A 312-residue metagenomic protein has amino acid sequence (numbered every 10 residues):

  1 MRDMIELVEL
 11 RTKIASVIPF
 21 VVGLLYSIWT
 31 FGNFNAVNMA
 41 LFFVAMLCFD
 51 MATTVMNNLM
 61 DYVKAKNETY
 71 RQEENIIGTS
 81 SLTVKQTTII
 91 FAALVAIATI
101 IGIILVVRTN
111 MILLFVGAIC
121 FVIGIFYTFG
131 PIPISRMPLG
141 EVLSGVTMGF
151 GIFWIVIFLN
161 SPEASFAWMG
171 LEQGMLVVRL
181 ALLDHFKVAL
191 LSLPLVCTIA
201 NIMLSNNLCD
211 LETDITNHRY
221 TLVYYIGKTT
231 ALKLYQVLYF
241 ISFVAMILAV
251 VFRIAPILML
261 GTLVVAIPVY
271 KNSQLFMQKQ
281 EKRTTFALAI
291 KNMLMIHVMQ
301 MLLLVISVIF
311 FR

Functional and structural regions predicted by a protein language model:
M1-L41, P131: Topogenic membrane-insertion module of multi-pass membrane proteins
I18-V22, V142-I157, Y224, L288-L302: Small-residue-rich segments of transmembrane alpha-helices in multi-pass membrane proteins, especially helix faces
V22, Y26, N33-M56, L114-I125 (+1 more regions): Membrane-embedded alpha-helical segments that form the functional core of polytopic membrane enzymes, especially those
C48-E73, N201-V223: Acidic (Asp/Glu-rich) catalytic motifs at the cytosolic membrane interface
Y70-T109, R219-I254, L294-Q300: Multi-pass membrane catalytic core of lipid/isoprenoid biosynthesis enzymes
S81-M169: Intramembrane alpha-helical segments
G145-N206, L211: Functional transmembrane core segments of multi-pass inner-membrane proteins
V251-F310: Extended hydrophobic alpha-helices typical of membrane-associated regions
